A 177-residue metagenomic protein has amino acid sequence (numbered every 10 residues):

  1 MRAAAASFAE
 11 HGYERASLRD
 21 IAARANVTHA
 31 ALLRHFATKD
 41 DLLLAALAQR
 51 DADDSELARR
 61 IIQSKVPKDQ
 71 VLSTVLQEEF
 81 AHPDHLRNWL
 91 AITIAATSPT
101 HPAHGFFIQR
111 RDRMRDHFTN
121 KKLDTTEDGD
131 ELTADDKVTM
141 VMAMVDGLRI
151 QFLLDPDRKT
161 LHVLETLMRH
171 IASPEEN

Functional and structural regions predicted by a protein language model:
A3-D41, A45: Helix-turn-helix
A45, E56-L86, E127-V141: Hydrophobic alpha-helical connector segments
A48-D54: Short, basic, alpha-helical segments at the C-terminal edge of helix-turn-helix-like DNA-binding modules
S55, R60, A81-H85, H101-E127 (+2 more regions): Amphipathic alpha-helical packing segments from all-alpha helical-bundle domains
D69-L72, F107, R111, A134 (+2 more regions): Hydrophobic packing residues in well-ordered alpha-helices of helical domains and bundles
T74-H82, W89-P99, H170: Helix-loop "lid/cap" segments that line or gate small-molecule binding pockets
R87-I94, E131-L154, H162-H170: Hydrophobic alpha-helical segments that form the core of small-molecule binding pockets and/or dimer interfaces
